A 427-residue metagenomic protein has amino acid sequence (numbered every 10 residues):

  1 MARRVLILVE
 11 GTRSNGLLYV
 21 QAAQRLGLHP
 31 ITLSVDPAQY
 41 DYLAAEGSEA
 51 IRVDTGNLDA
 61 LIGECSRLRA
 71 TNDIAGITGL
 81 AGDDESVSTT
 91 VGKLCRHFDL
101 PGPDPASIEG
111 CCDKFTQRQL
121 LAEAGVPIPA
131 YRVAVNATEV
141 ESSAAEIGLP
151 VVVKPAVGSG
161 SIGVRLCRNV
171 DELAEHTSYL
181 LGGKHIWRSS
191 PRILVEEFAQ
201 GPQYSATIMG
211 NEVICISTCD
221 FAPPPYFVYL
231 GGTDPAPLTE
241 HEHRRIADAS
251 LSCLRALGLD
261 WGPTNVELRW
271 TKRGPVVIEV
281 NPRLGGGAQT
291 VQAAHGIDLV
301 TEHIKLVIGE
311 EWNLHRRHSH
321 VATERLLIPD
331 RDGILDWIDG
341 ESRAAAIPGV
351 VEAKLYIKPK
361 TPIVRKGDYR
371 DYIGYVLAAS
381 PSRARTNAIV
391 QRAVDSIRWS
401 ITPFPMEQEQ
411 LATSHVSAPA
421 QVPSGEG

Functional and structural regions predicted by a protein language model:
M1-S107, T138, P329, I357-D371 (+1 more regions): ATP-binding N-terminal substructure of ATP-dependent carboxylate-amine bond-forming enzymes
R3, I304-G427: Peripheral (often C-terminal) accessory segments that flank ATP-dependent C-N-forming ligase machineries
A45, G125-P127, V157-S161, S319-H320 (+1 more regions): Short glycine-enriched loop/turn motifs at secondary-structure junctions
L68-I74, A145-I147, W187-R188, L257: Glycine-rich phosphate-binding loop signature in dinucleotide/nucleotide-binding domains
G110-I193, Q200, G232-D248, S252 (+3 more regions): Active-site nucleotide/adenylate-binding loops and adjacent lid/helix of ATP-dependent enzymes
L180-K184, S189-R192, E197-A236, R244-V277 (+3 more regions): Phosphate-binding core of ATP-grasp and ATP-grasp-like enzymes
Q289-K305: Gly/Ser/Thr-rich active-site loops/lids in small-molecule metabolic enzymes that frequently grip phosphoryl groups
